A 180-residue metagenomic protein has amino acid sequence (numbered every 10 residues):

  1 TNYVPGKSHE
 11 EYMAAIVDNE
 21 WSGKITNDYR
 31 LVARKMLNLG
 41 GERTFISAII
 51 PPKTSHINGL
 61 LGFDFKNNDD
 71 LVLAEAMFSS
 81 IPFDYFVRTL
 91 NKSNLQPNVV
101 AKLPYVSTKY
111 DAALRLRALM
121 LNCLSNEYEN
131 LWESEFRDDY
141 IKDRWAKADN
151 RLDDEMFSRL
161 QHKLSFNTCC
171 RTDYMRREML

Functional and structural regions predicted by a protein language model:
T1-L180: S-adenosyl-L-methionine
